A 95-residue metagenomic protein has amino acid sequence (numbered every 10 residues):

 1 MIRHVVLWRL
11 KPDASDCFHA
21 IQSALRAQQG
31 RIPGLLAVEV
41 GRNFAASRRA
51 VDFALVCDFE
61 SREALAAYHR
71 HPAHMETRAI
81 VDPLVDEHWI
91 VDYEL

Functional and structural regions predicted by a protein language model:
M1-D52, E60-R70, Y93-L95: Short S/T/G/P-rich N-terminal loop/turn motif that feeds into the first structured element of a domain
S23, E76-A79: Generic recognition of well-ordered alpha-helical segments within structured catalytic/regulatory domains
A66, M75-E76: Long, contiguous binding/interaction regions
H69, R78-V81: Short, flexible helix/strand-to-coil boundary loops that buttress conserved ligand/catalytic motifs in alpha/beta
